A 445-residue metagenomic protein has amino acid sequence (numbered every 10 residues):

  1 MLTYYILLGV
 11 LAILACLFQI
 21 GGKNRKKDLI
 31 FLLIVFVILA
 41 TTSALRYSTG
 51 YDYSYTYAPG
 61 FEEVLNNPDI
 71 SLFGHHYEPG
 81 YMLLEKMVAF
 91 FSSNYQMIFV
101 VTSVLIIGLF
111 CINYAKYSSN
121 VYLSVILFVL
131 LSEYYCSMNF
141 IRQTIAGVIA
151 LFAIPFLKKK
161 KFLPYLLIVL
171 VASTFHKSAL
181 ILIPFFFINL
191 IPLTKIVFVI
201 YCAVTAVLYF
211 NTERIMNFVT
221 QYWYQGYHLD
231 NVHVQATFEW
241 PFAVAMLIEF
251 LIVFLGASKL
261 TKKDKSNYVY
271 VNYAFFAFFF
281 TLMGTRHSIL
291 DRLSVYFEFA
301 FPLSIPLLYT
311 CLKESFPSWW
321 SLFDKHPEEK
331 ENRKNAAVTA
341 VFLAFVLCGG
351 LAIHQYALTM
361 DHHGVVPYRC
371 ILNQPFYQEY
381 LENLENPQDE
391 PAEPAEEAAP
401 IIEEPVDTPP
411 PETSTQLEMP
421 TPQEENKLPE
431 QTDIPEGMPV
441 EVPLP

Functional and structural regions predicted by a protein language model:
G22-N24, K159-P164, L307-A336: Membrane-interface junctions at the ends of membrane-embedded or membrane-associated helices
K26-K27, C111-L131: Transmembrane-helix signature of polytopic, membrane-embedded enzymes that assemble or transfer cell-envelope glycans
T49, S54-A58, V64-L65, F186-E298 (+2 more regions): Alpha-helical transmembrane segments and terminal signal-anchor/GPI-anchor hydrophobic tails, characterized by long
S54-E63, I70-S93: Short hydrophobic/aromatic helix or loop-helix immediately within or flanking a transmembrane segment in polytopic
Y122-F140, T144-I149, S178: Membrane-embedded helix bundles of polyisoprenyl
E133, A153, P164-I188, V204 (+1 more regions): Membrane-interface alpha helices of multi-pass inner-membrane proteins
I145-K161: Specific aromatic-rich, kink-prone transmembrane helix
Y273, T281, S288, E328 (+3 more regions): Transmembrane helical bundles and short interhelical boundary loops of multi-pass, membrane-embedded
